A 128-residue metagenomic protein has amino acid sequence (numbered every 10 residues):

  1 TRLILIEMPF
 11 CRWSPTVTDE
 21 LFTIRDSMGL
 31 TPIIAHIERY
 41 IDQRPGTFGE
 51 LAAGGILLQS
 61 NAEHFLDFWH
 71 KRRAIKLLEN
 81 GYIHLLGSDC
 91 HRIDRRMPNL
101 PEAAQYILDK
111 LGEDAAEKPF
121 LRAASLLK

Functional and structural regions predicted by a protein language model:
T1-Q59: Extended substrate/RNA-proximal surfaces in nucleic-acid metabolism proteins
P9-C11, I37-E38, N61-F65, C90-I93 (+1 more regions): Active-site beta-loop-alpha junctions enriched in small/polar residues
T18-F22, P45-G49, W69-L78, L100-A103: Charged helix-capping and loop-helix junction motifs
G54, G81-Y82, A115: A short helix-to-beta-strand connector/capping loop
L66-H70, I93-P98, L127: Short active-site-adjacent structural elements
L66-W69, Y82, L111: Non-catalytic interaction surface on structured domains
Y82-P98: Short acidic/histidine-rich active-site segments
L100, A104-K128: Mid-to-C-terminal alpha-helical segments outside catalytic/metal-binding sites
